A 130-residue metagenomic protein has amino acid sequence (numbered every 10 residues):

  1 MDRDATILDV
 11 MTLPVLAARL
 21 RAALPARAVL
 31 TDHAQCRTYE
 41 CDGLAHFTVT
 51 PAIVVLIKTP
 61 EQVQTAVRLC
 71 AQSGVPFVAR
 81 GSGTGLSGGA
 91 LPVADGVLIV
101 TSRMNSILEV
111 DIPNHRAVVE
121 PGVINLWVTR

Functional and structural regions predicted by a protein language model:
M1-L44, Q72-F77: N-terminal accessory segments
L20, A45-F77, D95, T101-R130: N-terminal glycine-rich flavin-associated loop
D32, R80, V100-S102: Generic beta-strand/beta-sheet core signal
R37-Y39, I99-S102: Short hydrophobic/aromatic-rich motifs at helix boundaries and adjacent loops
